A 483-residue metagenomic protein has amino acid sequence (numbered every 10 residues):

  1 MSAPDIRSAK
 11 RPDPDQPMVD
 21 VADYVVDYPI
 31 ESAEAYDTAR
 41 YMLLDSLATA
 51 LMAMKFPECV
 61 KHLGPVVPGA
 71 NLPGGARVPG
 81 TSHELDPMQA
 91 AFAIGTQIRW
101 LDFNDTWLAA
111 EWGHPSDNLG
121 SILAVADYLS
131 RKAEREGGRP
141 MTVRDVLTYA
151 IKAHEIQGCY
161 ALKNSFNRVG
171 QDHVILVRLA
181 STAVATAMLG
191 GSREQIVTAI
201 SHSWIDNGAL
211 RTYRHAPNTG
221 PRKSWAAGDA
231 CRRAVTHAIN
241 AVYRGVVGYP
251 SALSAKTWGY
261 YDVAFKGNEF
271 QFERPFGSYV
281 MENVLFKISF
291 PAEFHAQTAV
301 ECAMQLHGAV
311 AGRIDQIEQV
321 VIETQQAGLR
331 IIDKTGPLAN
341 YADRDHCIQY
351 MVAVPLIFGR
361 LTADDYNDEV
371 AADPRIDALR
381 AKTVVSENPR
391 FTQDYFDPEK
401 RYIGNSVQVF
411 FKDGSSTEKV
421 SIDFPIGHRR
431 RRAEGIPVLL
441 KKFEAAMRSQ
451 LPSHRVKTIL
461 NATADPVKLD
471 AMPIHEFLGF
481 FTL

Functional and structural regions predicted by a protein language model:
M1-W112, N218-V235, I239-L483: Terminal-appendage/accessory-domain detector
D13, P17, V21, H62-P65 (+4 more regions): Extended, well-ordered alpha-helical scaffold segments
I98-Y160: Hydrophobic alpha-helical hairpins/lids featuring a short glycine-rich hinge
G120-R135, L176-E194, G228-V246: Active-site-proximal alpha-helical scaffold in enzymes
L129-T148, G190-V197, V247-P250, A311 (+1 more regions): Structural helix-adjacent loops and short alpha-helical linkers that scaffold large soluble proteins
K152-A161, A199-R211: Long, well-ordered core segments of solenoidal/helical folds
E155-A185, A227: Aromatic-lined, polymer-binding surfaces characteristic of secreted/periplasmic polysaccharide-degrading enzymes
D172-I175, N207-R214, Q326-K334: Short, surface-exposed loop/turn segments at secondary-structure boundaries that line and modulate
